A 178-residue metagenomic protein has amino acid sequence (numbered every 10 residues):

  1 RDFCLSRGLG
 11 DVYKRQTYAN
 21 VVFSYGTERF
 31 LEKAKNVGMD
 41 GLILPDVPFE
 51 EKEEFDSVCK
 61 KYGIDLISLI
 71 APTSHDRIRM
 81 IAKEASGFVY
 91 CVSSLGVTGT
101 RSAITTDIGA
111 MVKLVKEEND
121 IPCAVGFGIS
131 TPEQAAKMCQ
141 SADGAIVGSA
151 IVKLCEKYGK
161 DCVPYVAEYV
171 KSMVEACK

Functional and structural regions predicted by a protein language model:
R1-Y13: Single conserved hydrophobic/aromatic residue that forms the stacking wall/gate of nucleotide- or nucleobase-binding
K14-T17, L42-L44, L66-L69, V89-C91 (+2 more regions): Hydrophobic faces of well-ordered beta-strands that scaffold small-molecule active sites in alpha/beta enzyme cores
T17-S24, P48-F49, L69-T73, V125-P132: Glycine-rich beta-to-alpha transition loops that act as phosphate-gripper elements at the mouths of alpha/beta enzyme
G38-E51, D65-T73, R79, T98-R101: Catalytic beta/alpha-barrel core
G41-I43, P48, S93-G99, S141-G159: Glycine-rich phosphate-binding active-site loops on the catalytic face of alpha/beta enzymes
S74-A82, I129-A145: Catalytic cores of alpha/beta
R79-E117, L154-E156: Glycine/Thr-rich beta-alpha phosphate-binding loop at enzyme active sites
L154-K178: C-terminal helical cap(s) of enzyme catalytic domains, especially alpha/beta-barrels
